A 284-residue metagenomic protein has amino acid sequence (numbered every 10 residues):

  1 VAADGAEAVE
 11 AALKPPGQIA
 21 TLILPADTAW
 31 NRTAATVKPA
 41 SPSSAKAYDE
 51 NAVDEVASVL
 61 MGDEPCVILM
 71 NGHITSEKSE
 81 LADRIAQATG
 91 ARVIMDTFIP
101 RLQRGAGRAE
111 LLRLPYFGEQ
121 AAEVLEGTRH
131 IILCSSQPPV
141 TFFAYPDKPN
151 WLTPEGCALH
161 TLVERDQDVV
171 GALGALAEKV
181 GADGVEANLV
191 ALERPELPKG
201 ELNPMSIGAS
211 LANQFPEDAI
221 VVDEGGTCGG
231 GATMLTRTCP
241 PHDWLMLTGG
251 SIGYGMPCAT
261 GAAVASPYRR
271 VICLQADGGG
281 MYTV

Functional and structural regions predicted by a protein language model:
V1-A2, Y48, L111-F117, L159-A172 (+1 more regions): Short acidic-hydrophobic, aromatic-tinged amphipathic segments that line or gate anion-handling sites
V1-K38, D54-C66, A121-A144, A175-E186: Structural signature of the thiamine diphosphate
A2-A3, L13, N71-S79, G200-M205 (+1 more regions): Active-site glycine- and acidic-residue-rich loops that bind and position anionic ligands or nucleotide-like cofactors
T21-P25, L69-M70, D96, L133-S135 (+3 more regions): Short beta-strand segments
P39-A52, A182-L202: Long, charged amphipathic helices and adjacent flexible linkers at domain junctions
Y48-L60, A122, K199-N213: A short, well-structured juxtamembrane/interface segment
G72-L162, C239-R269, M281-V284: Glycine-rich, anion-gripping cofactor-binding loops and their flanking helix/strand elements in enzyme active sites
N188-Y268: Active-site diphosphate/adenylate-binding microenvironment
